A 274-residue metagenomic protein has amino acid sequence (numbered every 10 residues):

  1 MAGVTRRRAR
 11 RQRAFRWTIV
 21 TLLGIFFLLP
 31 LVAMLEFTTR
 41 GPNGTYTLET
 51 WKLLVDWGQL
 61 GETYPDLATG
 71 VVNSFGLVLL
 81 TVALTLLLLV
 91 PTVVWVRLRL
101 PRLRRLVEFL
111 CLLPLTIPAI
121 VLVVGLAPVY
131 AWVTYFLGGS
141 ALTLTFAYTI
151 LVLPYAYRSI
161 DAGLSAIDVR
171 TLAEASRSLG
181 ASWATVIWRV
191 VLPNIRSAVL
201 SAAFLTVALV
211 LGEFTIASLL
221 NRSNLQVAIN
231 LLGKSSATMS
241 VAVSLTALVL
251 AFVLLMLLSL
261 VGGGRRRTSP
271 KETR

Functional and structural regions predicted by a protein language model:
M1-T18, D161-A173, R177, W183-V190 (+1 more regions): C-terminal transmembrane helix and the adjacent membrane-cytosol boundary/short C-terminal tail of inner/organellar
A2-R8, V78-C111, V124, P128-W132 (+4 more regions): Transmembrane-helix boundary motif in ABC transporter permease subunits
R8, T45-E62, L211-R267, R274: Interhelical loop and adjacent transmembrane-helix boundary motif in polytopic membrane transport permeases
W17, D66-N73, V129-Y155, R196-V199: Loop-to-helix entry region at the N-terminal start of transmembrane alpha-helices in multi-pass membrane transporters
T18-F27, I150, Y157-I160, W183-G212 (+1 more regions): Transmembrane alpha-helices
L29-E36, A83, L87-P91, T143-F146 (+3 more regions): Membrane-embedded alpha-helices of multi-pass transport/permease systems
L48, L98, I120-I150, A184 (+2 more regions): Membrane-interfacial helix termini and adjacent extracytoplasmic/periplasmic loops of multi-pass transporters
L98-V107, F136-A141, W183, S197-A198 (+1 more regions): Membrane-helix interface segments
